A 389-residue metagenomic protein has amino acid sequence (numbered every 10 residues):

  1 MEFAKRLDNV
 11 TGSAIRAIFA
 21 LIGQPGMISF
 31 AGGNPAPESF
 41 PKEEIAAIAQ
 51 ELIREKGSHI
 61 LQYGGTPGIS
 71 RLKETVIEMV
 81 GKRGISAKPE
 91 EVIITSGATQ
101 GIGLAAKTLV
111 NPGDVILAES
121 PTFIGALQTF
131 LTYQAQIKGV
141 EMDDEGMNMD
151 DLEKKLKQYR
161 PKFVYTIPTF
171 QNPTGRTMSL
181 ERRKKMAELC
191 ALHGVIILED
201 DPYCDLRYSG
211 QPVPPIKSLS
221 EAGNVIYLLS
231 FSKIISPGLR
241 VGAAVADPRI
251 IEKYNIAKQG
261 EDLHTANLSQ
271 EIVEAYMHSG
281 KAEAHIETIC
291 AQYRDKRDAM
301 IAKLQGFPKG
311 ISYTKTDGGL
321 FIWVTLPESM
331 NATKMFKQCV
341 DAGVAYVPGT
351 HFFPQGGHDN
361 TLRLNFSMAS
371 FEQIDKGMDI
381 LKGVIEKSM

Functional and structural regions predicted by a protein language model:
R6-G97, L104, H278-S279, A345 (+1 more regions): N-terminal small-domain helix-loop-helix segment of the aminotransferase-like
H59-G194, C204-L206, Q211-A222, Y293 (+1 more regions): Conserved core of the PLP fold type I
E221-A291: Conserved core segment of the aminotransferase class I/II
V245, W323-T325, N365-S367: Short hydrophobic/aromatic beta-strand micro-patches that form the beta-sheet surface supporting nucleotide- or nucleic
E274, A291-I301, S312-T325: Conserved glycine-rich beta-strand-loop-beta hairpin in the small C-terminal domain of fold type I
G310-A342: Conserved PLP-binding catalytic core of the aspartate aminotransferase-like
D341-A342, Q355-M389: PLP-dependent enzyme catalytic core of the Aspartate aminotransferase-like
